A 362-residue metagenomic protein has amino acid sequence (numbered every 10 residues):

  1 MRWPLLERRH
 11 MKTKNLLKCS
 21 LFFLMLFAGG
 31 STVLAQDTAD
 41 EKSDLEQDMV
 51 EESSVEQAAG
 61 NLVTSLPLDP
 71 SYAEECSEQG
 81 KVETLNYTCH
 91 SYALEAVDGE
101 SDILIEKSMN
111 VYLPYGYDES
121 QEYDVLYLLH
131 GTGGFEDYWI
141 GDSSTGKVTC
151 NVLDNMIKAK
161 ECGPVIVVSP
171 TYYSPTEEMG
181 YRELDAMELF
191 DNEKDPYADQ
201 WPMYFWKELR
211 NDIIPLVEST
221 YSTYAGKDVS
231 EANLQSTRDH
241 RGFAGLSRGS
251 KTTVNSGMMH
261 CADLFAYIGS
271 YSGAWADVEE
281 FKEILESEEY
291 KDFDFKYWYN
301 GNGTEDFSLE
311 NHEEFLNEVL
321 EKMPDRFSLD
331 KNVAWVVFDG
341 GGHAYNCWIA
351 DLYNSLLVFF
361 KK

Functional and structural regions predicted by a protein language model:
M1-H10: Short, Lys/Arg-enriched N-terminal segments with co-localized hydrophobic residues within the first ~10-30 amino acids
R9-M11, N15, A39: Short, low-complexity interaction segments enriched in Ser/Thr/Pro/Gly
K14-A35: Sec-dependent N-terminal signal peptides of Gram-positive bacterial secreted proteins and lipoproteins
Q36, D40-K362: Non-catalytic cap/lid and distal C-terminal segments of serine-dependent acyl enzymes
